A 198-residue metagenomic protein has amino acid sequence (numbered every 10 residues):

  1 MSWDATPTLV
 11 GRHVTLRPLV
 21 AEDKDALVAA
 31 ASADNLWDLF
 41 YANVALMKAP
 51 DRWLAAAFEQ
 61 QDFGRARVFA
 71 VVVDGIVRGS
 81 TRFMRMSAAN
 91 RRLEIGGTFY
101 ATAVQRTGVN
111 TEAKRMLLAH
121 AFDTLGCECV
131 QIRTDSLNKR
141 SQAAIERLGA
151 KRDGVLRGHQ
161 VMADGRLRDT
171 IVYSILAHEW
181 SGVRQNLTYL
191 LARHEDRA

Functional and structural regions predicted by a protein language model:
M1-T107, H120, T124, R166-A198: GNAT-family acyltransferases
E94, E112, C129-Q131, R140 (+1 more regions): Amphipathic alpha-helical recognition patches that constitute DNA-binding helices
T98, D135-L137: An acidic- and aromatic-residue-enriched active-site/binding cleft used to recognize and process polar
R106-H120, A143: Conserved acetyl-CoA-binding loop-helix of GNAT-fold acetyltransferases
D123-R133: Conserved GNAT acetyl-CoA-binding A-motif
R133, K151-G165: Conserved catalytic-core motifs of GNAT/GCN5-like acyltransferases
N138-G154: Conserved active-site alpha-helix within GNAT-family acetyltransferase domains
K139-Q142, M162-R166: Acidic pyrophosphate-coordinating catalytic loop
